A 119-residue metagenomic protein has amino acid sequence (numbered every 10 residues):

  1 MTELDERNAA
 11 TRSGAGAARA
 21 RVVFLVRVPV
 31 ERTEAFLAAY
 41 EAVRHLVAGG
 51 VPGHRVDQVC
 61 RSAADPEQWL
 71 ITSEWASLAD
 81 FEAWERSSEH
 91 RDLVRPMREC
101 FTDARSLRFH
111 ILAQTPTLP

Functional and structural regions predicted by a protein language model:
M1-A18, V56-E67, L93-P119: Glycine-rich beta-strand-turn "strand-cap" elements at beta-sheet edges
T11, V30, E34, W84: Charge-dense, low-complexity intrinsically disordered segments
R19-R27, V56-E85: Short, well-ordered beta-strand segments in beta-rich or mixed alpha/beta enzyme and ligand-binding folds
V26, Y40, W69, W84 (+2 more regions): Bulky hydrophobic/aromatic packing residues
R32-R55, E89-L93: Short amphipathic alpha-helical segments
E34, A79-E82, R95: Alpha-helical elements of the RecA-like P-loop NTPase motor core of helicases
P52, A76, T102: Short conserved AdoMet
